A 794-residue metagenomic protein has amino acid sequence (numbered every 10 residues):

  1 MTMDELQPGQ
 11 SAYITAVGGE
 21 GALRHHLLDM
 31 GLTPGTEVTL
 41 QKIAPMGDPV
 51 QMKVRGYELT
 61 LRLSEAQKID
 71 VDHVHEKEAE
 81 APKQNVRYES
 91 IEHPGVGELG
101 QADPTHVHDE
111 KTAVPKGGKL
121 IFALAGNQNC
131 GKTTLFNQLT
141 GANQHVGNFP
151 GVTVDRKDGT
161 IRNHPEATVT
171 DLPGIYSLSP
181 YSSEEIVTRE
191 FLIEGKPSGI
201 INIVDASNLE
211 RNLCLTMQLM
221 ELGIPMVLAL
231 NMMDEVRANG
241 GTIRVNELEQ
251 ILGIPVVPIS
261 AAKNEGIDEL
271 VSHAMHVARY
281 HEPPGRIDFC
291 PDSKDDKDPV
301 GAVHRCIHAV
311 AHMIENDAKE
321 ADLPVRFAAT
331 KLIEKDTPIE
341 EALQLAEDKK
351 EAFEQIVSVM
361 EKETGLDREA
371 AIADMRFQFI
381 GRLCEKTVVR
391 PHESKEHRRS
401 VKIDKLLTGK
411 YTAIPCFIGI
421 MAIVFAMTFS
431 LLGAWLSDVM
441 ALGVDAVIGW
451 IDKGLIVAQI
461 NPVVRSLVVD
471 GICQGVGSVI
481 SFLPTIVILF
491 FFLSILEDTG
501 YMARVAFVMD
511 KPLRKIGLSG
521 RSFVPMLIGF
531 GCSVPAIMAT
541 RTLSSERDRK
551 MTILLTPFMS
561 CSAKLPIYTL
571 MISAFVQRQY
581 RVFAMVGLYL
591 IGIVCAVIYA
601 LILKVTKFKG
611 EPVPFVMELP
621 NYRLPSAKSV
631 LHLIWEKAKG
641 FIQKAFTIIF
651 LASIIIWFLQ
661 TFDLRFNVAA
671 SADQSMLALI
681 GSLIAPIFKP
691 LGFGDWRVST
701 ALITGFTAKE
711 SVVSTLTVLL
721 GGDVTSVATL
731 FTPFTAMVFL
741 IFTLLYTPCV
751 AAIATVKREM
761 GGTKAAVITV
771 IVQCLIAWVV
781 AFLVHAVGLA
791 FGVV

Functional and structural regions predicted by a protein language model:
P94-S177: Conserved G1/Walker A P-loop phosphate-binding module
H164, R189-P255, I567: Conserved C-terminal guanine-recognition region of P-loop GTPase G domains, centered on the G4
V227, R237-H392: Alpha-helical transmembrane helix bundles of large polytopic membrane transport and channel proteins
M360-E363, D367-D374, R390, L431-I472 (+5 more regions): Extended, low-charge hydrophobic alpha-helical regions
L407-F507: Core alpha-helical transmembrane segments of integral membrane proteins
C416-M427, L489-S494, I572-A574, Y589-I602 (+3 more regions): Hydrophobic core segments of alpha-helical transmembrane domains in multi-pass membrane transport and ion-translocation
L442, A446-W450, A503-S533, K609-L633 (+1 more regions): Juxtamembrane inter-helical linkers in multi-pass membrane proteins
S562-V586, A751-G762, L783-V794: Transmembrane helix-loop junctions at the membrane interface of multipass transporters and ion channels
